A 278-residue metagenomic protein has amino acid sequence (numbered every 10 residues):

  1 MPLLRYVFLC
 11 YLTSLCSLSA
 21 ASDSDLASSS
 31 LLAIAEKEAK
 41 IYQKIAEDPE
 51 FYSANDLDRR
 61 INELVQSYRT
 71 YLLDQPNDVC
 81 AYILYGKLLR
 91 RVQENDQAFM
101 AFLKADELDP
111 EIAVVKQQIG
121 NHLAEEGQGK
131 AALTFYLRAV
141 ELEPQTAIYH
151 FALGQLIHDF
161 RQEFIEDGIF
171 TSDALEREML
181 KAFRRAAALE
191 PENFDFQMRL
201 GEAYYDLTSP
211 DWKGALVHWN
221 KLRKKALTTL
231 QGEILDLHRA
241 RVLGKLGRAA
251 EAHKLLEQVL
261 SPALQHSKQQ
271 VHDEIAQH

Functional and structural regions predicted by a protein language model:
S19-R69, L73-D74: N-terminal leader/linker segments that initiate helical-solenoid repeat arrays
Y71, K104-A105, R138-A139, R185-A186 (+2 more regions): Canonical positions in the second alpha-helix
D74, L108, L142, L189 (+2 more regions): Structural marker of alpha-solenoid helical repeat scaffolds
A81, V115, Y149, F196 (+2 more regions): TPR alpha-solenoid repeat register
